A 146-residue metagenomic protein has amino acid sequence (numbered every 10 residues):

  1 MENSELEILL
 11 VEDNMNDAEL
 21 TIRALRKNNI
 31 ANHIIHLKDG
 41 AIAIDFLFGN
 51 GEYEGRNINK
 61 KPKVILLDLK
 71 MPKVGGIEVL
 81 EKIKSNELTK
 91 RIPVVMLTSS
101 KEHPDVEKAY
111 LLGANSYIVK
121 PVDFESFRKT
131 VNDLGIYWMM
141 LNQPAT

Functional and structural regions predicted by a protein language model:
M1-L9, M15-I35, A41-I44, F48 (+2 more regions): Non-catalytic signal-transmission and effector/linker regions of two-component phosphorelay proteins
L69-M71: Receiver (REC) domain active-site loop signature in two-component systems and cognate sites in sensor histidine kinases
K73-V74, I83: Hydrophobic residue at a beta-alpha junction that N-caps the helix immediately following a catalytic beta-strand/loop
S100-K101: Short, conserved "switch-loop" micro-motifs in signal-transduction and mechanochemical regulators
N115: Short, glycine/charged-rich "phosphate-handling" switch motifs in NTP-dependent and phosphotransfer domains
K120: A Lys-centered signature of the CheY-like receiver
